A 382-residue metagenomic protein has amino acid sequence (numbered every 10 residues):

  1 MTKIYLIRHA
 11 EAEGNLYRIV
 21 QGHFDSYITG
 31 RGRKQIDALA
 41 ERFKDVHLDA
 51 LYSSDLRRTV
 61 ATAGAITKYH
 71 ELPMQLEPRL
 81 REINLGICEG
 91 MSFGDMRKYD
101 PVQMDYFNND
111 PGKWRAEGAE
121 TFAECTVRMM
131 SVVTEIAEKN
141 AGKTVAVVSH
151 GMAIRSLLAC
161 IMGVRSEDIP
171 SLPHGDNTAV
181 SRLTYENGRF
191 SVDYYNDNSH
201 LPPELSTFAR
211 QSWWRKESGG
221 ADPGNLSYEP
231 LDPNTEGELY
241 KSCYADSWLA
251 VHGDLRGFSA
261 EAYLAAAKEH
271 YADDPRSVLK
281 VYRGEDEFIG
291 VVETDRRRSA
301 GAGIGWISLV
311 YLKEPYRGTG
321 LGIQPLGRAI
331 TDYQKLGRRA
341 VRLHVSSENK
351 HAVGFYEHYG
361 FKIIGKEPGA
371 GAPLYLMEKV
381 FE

Functional and structural regions predicted by a protein language model:
I7-L72, L76: Active-site-proximal alpha-helix that buttresses catalytic centers in soluble enzyme cores
H70-R128, N196: Phosphate-handling substructures
R79, V310-R317, V345-S346: A short, internal acetyl-CoA/4′-phosphopantetheine-binding micro-motif in the GNAT/acyltransferase core
E89-D95, C160-P230: Acidic, low-complexity terminal tails and accessory targeting/binding regions of phosphate-metabolizing enzymes
N225-S242: A short beta-loop-alpha structural element at the N-terminal edge of CoA-dependent acyl/N-acetyltransferase catalytic
Y240-P315, L326-R328, D332, F381: Acetyl-CoA-dependent GNAT
Q334-H344: Conserved GNAT acetyl-CoA-binding A-motif
L343-V353, P368-L374, V380: Conserved beta-strand-loop-alpha-helix junction that forms the acyl-donor binding cleft
